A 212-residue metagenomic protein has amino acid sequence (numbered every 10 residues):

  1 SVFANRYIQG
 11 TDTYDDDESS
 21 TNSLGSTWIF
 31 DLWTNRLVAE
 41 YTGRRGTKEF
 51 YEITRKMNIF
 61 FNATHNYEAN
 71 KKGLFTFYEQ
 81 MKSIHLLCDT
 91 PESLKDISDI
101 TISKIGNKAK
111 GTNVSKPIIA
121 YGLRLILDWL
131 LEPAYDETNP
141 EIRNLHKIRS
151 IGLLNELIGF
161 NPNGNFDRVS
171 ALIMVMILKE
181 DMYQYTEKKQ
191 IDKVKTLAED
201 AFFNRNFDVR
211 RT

Functional and structural regions predicted by a protein language model:
S1-P91, W129-T212: RNase H-like, metal-dependent nuclease domains and their acidic two-metal-ion catalytic environment used
C88-D136: Short alpha-helix plus adjacent loop in nuclease-associated cores
